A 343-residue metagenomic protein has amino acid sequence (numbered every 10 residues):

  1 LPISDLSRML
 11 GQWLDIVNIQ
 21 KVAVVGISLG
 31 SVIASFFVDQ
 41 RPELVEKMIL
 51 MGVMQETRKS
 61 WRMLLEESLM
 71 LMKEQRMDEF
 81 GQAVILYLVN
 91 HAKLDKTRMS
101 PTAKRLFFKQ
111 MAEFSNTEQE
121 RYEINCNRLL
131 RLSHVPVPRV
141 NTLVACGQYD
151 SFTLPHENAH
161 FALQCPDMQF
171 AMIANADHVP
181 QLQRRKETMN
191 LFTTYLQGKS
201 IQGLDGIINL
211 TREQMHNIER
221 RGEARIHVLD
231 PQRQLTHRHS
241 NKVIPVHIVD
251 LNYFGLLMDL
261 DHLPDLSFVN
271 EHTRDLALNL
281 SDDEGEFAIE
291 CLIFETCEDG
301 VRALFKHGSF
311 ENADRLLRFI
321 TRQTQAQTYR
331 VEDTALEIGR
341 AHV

Functional and structural regions predicted by a protein language model:
D5-V22: Conserved acidic catalytic loop of the alpha/beta-hydrolase fold
D39, K47-Q75: Flexible "cap/lid" loop of the alpha/beta hydrolase fold
K59-W61, E79-H134: Conserved alpha/beta-hydrolase catalytic His-Asp/Glu region
P138, V144-C146: Short beta-strand/loop motif that positions the catalytic acidic residue of the alpha/beta-hydrolase fold
Y149-T153: Acidic catalytic loop of the alpha/beta-hydrolase fold
Q169, K186-E187, L191-L251, L260-H262 (+1 more regions): N-terminal helix initiation/capping motif
A176-M189: Catalytic histidine-centered segment of alpha/beta-hydrolase-like enzymes
